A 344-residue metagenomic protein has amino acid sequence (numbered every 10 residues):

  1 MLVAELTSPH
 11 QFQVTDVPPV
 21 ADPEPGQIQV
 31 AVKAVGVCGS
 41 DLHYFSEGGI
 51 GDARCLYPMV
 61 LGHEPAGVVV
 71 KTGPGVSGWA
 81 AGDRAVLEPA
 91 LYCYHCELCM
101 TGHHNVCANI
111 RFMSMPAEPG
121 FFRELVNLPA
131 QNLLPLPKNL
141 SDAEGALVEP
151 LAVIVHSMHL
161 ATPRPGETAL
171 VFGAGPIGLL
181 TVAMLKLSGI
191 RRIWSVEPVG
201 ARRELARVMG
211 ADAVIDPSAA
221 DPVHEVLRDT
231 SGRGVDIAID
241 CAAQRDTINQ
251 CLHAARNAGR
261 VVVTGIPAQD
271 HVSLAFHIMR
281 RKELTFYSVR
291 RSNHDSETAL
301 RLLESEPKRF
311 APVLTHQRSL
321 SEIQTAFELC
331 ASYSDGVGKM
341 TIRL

Functional and structural regions predicted by a protein language model:
M1-V3, N249-H253, N293-L344: C-terminal hydrophobic helical "lid"/dimerization subdomain of Rossmann-like NAD(P)H-dependent oxidoreductases
V3-D22, G39-K71, V86, C107-P119: N-terminal glycine-rich cofactor-binding segment
A21-V35, I50-E97, L134-N139: Glycine-rich beta-strand-centered segment in the early N-terminal region that forms part of a ligand/cofactor-binding
R84, L140-A219, H224: Mid-domain Rossmann-like dinucleotide-binding core that forms the NAD(H)/NADP(H) cofactor-binding site
C93-F172: NAD(P)H dinucleotide-binding glycine-rich loop of Rossmann-like/cofactor-binding domains, especially the beta1-alpha1
A161-R164, E204-T285: Glycine-rich cofactor phosphate-binding loops and adjacent beta1-alpha1 units of small-molecule cofactor enzyme domains
V199, P267, S292: Residues in the short beta-alpha loop(s) of Rossmann-like NAD(P)-binding domains
R260-V262, L274-V313: Rossmann-fold dehydrogenase core element
